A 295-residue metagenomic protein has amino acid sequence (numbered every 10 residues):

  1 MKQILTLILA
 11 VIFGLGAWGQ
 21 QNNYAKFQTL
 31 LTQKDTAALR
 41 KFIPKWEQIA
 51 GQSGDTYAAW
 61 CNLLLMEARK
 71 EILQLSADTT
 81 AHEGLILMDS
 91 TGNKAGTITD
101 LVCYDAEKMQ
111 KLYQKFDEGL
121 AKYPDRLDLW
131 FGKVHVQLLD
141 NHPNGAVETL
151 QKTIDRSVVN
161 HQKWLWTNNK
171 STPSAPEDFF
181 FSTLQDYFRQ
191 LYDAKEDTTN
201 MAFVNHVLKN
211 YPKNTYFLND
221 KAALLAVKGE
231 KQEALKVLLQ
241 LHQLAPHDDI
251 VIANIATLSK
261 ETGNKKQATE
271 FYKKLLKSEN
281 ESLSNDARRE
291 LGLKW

Functional and structural regions predicted by a protein language model:
A50-Q52, P124-D125, V158, P212 (+2 more regions): Short coil turns that delineate tetratricopeptide repeat
T56, L129, Q162-K163, T183 (+3 more regions): TPR alpha-solenoid repeat register
A59-W60, L64, G132, D186 (+3 more regions): Canonical tetratricopeptide repeat
L63-E118, K122-D125, L139-D140, N144 (+2 more regions): Short coil/linker segments at helix-helix boundaries
T172-L244: Alpha-helical adaptor scaffolds
